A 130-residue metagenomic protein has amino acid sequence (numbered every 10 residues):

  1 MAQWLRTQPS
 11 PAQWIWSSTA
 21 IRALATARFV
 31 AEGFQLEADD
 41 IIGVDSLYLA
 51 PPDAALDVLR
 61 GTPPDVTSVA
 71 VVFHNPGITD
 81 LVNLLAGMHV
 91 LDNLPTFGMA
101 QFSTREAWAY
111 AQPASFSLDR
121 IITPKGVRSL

Functional and structural regions predicted by a protein language model:
M1-D45, A54, L91-D92, L130: Active-site-proximal alpha-helix that buttresses catalytic centers in soluble enzyme cores
L47-P63: Short phosphate-binding loop-to-helix
D65-F73: Generic beta-sheet signal
H89-S117, I121: Domain-level recognition of soluble alpha/beta enzyme cores, biased toward histidine phosphatases/phosphomutases
I121-S129: Short, cationic low-complexity segments
